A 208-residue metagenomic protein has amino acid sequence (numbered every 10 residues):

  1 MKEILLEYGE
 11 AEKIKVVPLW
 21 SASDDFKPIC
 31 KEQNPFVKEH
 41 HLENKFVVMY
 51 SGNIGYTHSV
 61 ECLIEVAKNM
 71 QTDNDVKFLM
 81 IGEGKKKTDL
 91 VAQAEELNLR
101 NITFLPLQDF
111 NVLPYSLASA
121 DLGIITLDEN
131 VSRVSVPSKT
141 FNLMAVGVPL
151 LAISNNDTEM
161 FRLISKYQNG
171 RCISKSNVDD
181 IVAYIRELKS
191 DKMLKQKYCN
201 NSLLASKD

Functional and structural regions predicted by a protein language model:
M1-K31, L42-E43, F104: Donor nucleotide-sugar binding/catalytic pocket of nucleotide-sugar-dependent glycosyltransferases
L19, Y50-G55, E83, P106-L107 (+1 more regions): Conserved donor-binding loops in enzymes that form glycosidic bonds
S21, L42-H58, I64-A67, L79 (+1 more regions): Conserved donor-binding/catalytic core segment of Leloir-type glycosyltransferases
E32, K86-D89, N111-V112, E159 (+2 more regions): Short acidic active-site motifs
K45, D180-A183, E187, L194-D208: A short, well-ordered alpha-helix in the C-terminal region of glycosyltransferases
H58, D109-A118, G123-M144, P149-R162: Nucleotide-sugar-dependent
D75-G82, K87-P114: Nucleotide-activated donor-binding/catalytic signature segment of Leloir-type glycosyltransferases, i.e., the conserved
N155-I185: Change "using UDP/GDP/dTDP sugars" to "using nucleotide sugars
